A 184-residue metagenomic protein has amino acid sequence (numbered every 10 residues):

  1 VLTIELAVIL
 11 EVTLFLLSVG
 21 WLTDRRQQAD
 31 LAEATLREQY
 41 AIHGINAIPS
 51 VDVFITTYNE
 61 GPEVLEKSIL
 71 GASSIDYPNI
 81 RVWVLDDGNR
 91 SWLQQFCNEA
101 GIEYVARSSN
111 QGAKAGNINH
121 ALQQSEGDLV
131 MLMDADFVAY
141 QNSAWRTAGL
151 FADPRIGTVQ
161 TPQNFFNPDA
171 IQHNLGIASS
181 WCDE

Functional and structural regions predicted by a protein language model:
V1-I45: N-terminal membrane-anchoring/stem segments of glycan-assembly enzymes
S18, A106-G127, Q141-E184: Long helical/loop segments within the catalytic core of UDP-sugar-dependent glycosyltransferases, especially the large
P49-D52, R81: Cell-envelope/extracellular polymer assembly enzymes that use nucleotide-activated donors
S68-N79: Short, acidic, metal-binding catalytic loop of nucleotide-sugar glycosyltransferases
D86-L93, S109-N110: A conserved acidic beta->alpha catalytic loop
S91-N98, N142: Acidic helix N-cap motif at the loop->helix transition within catalytic regions of sugar-transfer enzymes
V130: Short aromatic/hydrophobic "clamp" motif used to bind/position activated sugar donors
D134-V138: The conserved acidic donor/metal-binding loop of glycosyltransferases
